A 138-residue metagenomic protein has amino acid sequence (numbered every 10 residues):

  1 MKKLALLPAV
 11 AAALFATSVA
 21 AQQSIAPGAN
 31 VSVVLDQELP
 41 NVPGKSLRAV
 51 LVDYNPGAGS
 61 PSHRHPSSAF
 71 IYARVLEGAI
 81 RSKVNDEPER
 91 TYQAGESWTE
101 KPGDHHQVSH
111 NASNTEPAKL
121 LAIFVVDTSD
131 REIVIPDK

Functional and structural regions predicted by a protein language model:
K2-P8, A13-R48, E89-T91, W98-T99 (+2 more regions): A short, N-terminal "cap"/entry segment at the start of jelly-roll beta-barrel domains of the cupin/DSBH fold
V42-P43, S60-H63, K83, R131-I133: Short, solvent-exposed loop/turn elements at domain surfaces
P43-L47, R64-A73, N85, S113: Solvent-exposed, acidic/flexible segments
R48-P66, P88-Y92, K101-H105: Conserved short histidine dyad/triad with adjacent acidic residue
A49-D53, Y72, S97-T99, A122: Conserved hydrophobic/aromatic beta-strand scaffold that supports enzyme active sites
A58, A79, V84, P102 (+1 more regions): Sec/Tat-exported extracytoplasmic proteins
S68-E87, A94-E96: Glycine- and acidic-residue-biased ligand/ion/polar-headgroup-sensing regions
G103-D130: Ligand-binding loop in jelly-roll beta-barrel domains
